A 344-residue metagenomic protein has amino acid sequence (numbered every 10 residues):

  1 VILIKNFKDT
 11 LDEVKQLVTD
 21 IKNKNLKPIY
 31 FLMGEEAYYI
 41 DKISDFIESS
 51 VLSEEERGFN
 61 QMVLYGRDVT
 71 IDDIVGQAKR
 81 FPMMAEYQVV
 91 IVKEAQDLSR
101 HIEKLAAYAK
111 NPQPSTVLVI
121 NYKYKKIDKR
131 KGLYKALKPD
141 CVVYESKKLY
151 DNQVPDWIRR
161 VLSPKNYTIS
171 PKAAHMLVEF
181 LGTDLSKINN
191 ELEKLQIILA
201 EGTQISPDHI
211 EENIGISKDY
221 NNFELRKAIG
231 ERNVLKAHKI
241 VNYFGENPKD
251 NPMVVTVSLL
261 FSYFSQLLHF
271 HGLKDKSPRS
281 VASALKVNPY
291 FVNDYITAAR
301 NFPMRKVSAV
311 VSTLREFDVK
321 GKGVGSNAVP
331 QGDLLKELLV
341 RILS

Functional and structural regions predicted by a protein language model:
V1-S344: Conserved beta/loop motifs at nucleotide-recognition and modification sites
